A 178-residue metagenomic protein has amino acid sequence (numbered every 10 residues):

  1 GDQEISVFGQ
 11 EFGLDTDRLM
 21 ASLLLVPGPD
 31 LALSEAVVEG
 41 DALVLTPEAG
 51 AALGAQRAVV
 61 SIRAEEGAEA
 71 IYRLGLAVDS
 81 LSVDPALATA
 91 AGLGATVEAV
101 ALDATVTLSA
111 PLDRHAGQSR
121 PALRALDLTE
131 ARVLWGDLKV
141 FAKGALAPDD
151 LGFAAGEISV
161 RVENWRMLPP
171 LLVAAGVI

Functional and structural regions predicted by a protein language model:
G1-I178: Glycine-rich, small/hydroxylated-residue low-complexity segments
